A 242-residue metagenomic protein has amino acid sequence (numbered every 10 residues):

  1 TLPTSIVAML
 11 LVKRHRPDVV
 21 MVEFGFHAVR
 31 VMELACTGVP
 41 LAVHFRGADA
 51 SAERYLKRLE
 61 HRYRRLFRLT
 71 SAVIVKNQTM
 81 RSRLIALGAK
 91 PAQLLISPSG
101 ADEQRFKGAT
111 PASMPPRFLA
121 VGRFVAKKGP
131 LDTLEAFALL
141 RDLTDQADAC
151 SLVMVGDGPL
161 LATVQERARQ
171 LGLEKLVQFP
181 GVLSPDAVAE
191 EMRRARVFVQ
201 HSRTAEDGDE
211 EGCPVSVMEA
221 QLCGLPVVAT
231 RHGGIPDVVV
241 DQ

Functional and structural regions predicted by a protein language model:
L2-M9, P17-G38: An aromatic- and histidine-rich active-site surface loop
P17, F26-R30, L41-K57, L69-A72: A short, histidine- and acid-enriched strand-loop-helix "catalytic/donor-clamping" loop that lines the nucleotide-sugar
I74, T110-L139, V153: Conserved donor-binding/catalytic core segment of Leloir-type glycosyltransferases
T79, G100: Carbohydrate-associated surface elements
V121, S151-Q165, G181: Glycosyltransferase donor-sugar binding loop
Q165-D186, V197: Nucleotide-activated donor-binding/catalytic signature segment of Leloir-type glycosyltransferases, i.e., the conserved
R193-G208, L225: Acidic donor-binding loop of glycosyltransferase active sites
V217, L222, P226-A229, V239: Short hydrophobic beta-strand element within catalytic cores of glycosyltransferases and related nucleotide-activated
